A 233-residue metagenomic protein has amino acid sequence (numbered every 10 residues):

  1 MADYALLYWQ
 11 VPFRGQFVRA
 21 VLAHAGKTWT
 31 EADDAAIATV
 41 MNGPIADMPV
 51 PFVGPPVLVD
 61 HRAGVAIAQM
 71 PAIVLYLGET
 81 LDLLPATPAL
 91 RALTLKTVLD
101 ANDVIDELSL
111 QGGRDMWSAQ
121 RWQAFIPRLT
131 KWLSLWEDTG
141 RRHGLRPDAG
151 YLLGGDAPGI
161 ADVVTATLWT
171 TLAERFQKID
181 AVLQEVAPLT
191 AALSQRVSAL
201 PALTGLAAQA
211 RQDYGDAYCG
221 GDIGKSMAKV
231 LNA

Functional and structural regions predicted by a protein language model:
A2-K131, G224, V230: GST-like domain detector, emphasizing the conserved glutathione-binding G-site in the N-terminal thioredoxin-like
F13-F17, L189, A202: Conserved alpha-helical elements of sugar-nucleotide-dependent glycosyltransferases
D34, L206-D213: Acidic carboxylate-rich catalytic motifs and surrounding loops in phosphoryl-/glycosyl-chemistry enzymes
P44, D180, Y218-C219: A generic membrane alpha-helix/interface feature
H61, P71, T87-P88, G155-A157 (+2 more regions): Solvent-exposed, flexible loop/coil residues
A89, K96-A199, G205: GST-like fold's C-terminal all-alpha helical module
A210-A233: Acidic/histidine-enriched, glycine/proline-rich intrinsically disordered or flexible terminal extensions
